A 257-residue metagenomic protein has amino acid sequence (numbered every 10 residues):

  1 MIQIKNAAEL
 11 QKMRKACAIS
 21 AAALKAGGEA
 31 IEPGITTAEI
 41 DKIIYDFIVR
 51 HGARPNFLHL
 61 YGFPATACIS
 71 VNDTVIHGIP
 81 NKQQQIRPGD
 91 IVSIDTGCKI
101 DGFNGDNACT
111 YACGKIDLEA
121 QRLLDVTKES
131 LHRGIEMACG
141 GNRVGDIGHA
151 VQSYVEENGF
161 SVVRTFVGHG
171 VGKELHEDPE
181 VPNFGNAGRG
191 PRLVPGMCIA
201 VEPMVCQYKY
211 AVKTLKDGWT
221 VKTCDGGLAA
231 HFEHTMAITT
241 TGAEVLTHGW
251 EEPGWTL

Functional and structural regions predicted by a protein language model:
M1-L257: Active-site neighborhoods and metal-handling regions in enzymes and metal-associated proteins
